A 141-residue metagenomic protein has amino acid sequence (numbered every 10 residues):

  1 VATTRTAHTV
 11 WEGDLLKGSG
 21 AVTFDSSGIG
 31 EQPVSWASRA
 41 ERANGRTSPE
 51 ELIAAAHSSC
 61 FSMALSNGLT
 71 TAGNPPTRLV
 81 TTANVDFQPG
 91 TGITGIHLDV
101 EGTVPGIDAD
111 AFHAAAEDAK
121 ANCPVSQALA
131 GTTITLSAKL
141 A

Functional and structural regions predicted by a protein language model:
V1-A55, S62-A141: Extended beta-strand/beta-hairpin segments
